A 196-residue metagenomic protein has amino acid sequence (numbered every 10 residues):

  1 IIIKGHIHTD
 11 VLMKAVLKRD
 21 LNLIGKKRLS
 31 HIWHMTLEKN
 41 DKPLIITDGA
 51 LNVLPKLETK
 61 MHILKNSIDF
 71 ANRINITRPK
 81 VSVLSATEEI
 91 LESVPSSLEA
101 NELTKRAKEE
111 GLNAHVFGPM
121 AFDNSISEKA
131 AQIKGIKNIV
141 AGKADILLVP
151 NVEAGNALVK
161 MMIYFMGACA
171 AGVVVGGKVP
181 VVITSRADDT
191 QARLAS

Functional and structural regions predicted by a protein language model:
I1-V140, A144-A195: Anion-binding alpha/beta catalytic cores of soluble intermediary-metabolism enzymes, centered on
